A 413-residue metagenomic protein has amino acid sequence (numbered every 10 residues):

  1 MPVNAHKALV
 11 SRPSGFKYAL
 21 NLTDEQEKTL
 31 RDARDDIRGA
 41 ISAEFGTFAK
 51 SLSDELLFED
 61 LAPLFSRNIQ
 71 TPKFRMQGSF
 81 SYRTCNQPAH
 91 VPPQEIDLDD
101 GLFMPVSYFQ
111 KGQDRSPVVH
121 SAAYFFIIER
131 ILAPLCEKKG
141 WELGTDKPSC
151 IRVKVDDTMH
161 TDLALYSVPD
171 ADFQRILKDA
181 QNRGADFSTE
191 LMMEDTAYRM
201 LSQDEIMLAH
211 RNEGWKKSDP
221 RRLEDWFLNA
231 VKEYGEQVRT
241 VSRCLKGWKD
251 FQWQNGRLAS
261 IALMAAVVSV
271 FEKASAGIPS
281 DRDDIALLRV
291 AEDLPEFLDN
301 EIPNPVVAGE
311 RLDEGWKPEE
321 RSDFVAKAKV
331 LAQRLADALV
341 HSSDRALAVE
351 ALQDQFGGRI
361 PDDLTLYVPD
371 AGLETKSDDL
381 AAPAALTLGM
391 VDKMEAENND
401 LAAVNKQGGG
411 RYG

Functional and structural regions predicted by a protein language model:
M1-I96, M104-A122, A382-L386, D392 (+1 more regions): N-terminal regions immediately upstream of nucleotidyltransferase
P2-G15, K28, L298-G413: Terminal (often C-terminal) interaction modules
G46-K50, F251-L258, A276-G277, N300-V307: Intrinsically disordered or highly flexible coil/loop and linker segments, enriched in small and charged/polar residues
F58-R75, Y82, D114, V118-Q181: Conserved catalytic core of two-metal-ion nucleotidyltransferases
K73-G78, D97-D100, R152-K154, L263-V268: Extended hydrophobic secondary-structure segments that form protein cores and membrane-embedded regions
E129, T145-E296, N399-G413: Catalytic cores of NTP-dependent nucleotidyl/adenyl transfer enzymes across multiple folds
